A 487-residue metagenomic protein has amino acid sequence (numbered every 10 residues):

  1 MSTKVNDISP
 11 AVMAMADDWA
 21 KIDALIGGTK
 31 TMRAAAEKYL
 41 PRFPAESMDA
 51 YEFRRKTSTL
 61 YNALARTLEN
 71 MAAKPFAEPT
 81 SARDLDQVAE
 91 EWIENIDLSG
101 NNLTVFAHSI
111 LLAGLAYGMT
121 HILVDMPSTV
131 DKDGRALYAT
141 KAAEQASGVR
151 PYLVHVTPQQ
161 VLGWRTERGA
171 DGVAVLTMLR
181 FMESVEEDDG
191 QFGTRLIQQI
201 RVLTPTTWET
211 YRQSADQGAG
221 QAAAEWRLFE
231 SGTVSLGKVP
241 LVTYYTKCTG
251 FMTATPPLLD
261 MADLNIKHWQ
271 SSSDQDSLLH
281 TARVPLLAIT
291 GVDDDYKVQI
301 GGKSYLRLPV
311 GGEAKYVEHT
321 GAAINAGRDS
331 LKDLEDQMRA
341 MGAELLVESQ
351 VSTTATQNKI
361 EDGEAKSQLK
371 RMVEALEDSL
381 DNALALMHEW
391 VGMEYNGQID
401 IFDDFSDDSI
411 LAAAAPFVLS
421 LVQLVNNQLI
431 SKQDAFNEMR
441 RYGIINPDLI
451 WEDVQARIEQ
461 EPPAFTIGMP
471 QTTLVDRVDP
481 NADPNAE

Functional and structural regions predicted by a protein language model:
M1-V156, A464-E487: Extended, helix-rich architectural segments
A89, L103-T104, H108, L258-M261 (+3 more regions): Alpha-helix initiation and N-capping motif
S99-N102, F106, G114, D260 (+3 more regions): Short amphipathic alpha-helical segments
A107, H319-A326, S330, E361-M372: Non-transmembrane, amphipathic alpha-helical segments
L115-T246: Extended, regular secondary-structure scaffolds
A222-Q357: Extended, charged amphipathic alpha-helical segments
D293, Y305-L306, D333-E487: C-terminal helix-loop subdomains that flank or include functional centers
